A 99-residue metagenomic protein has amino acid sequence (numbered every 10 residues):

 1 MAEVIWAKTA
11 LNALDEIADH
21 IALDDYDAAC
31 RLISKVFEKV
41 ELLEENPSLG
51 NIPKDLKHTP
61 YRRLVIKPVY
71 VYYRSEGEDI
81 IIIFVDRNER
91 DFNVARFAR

Functional and structural regions predicted by a protein language model:
E3-L56, P60: Basic, Lys/Arg-enriched alpha-helical interface segments
I66-V69, R74-R99: Enriched for short, Lys/Arg-rich terminal
